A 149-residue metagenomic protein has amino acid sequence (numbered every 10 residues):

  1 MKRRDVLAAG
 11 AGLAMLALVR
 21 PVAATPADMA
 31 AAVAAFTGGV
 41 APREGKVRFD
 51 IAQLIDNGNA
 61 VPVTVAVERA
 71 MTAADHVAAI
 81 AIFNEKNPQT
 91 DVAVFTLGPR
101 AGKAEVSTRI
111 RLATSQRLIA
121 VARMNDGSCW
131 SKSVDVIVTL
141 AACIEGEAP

Functional and structural regions predicted by a protein language model:
M1-A17: N-terminal secretory signal peptides and thylakoid transit peptides that target proteins across membranes
A23-N59, F95: Transition segment at domain starts
A32-G39, S131-P149: Extracytoplasmic/periplasmic copper-protein system
P62-A70: Short edge beta-strand/loop segments characteristic of extracellular beta-sandwich folds
P88-R111: An anionic, turn-rich surface loop/hairpin at beta-sheet edges that serves as a generic interaction/coordination patch
A113-R117: Extracellular Ig-like/FN3 beta-sandwich strand-entry sites
N125-S131: Short acidic/polar inter-strand loop motif in beta-rich domains
